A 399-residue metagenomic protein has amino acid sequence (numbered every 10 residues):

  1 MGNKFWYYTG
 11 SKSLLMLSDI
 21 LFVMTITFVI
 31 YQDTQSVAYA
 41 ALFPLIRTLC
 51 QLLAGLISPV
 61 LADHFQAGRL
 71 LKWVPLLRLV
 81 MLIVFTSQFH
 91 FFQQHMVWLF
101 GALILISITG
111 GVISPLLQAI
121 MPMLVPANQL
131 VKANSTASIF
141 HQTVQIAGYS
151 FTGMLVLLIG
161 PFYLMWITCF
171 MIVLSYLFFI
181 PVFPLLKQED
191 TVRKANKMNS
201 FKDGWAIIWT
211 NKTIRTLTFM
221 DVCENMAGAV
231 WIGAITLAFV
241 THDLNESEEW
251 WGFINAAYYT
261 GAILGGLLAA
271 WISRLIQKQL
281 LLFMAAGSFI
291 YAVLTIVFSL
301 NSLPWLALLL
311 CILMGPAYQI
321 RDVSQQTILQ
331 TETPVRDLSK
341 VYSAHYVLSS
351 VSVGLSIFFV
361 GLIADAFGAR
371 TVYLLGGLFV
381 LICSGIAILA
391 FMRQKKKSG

Functional and structural regions predicted by a protein language model:
M1-F5, L185-F219: Juxtamembrane intracellular "pre-TM" segments in multi-pass secondary transporters
K4-K12, A40, L71, L99 (+3 more regions): Hydrophobic alpha-helix/TM-entry signal in multi-pass membrane transporters
Y7-V23, I46-V60, Q66-A67, L71-R78 (+6 more regions): Substrate-agnostic recognition of the 12-TM MFS/MFS-like secondary transporter fold
F22, Q35-P44, S135, E248-N255 (+1 more regions): Small-residue hotspots at the loop-to-helix junctions and early N-terminal turns of transmembrane alpha-helices
T27, L82-F89, T152-V156, S175-F183 (+5 more regions): Structural signal for membrane-spanning alpha-helices in multi-pass inner-membrane proteins, emphasizing helix cores
L53-I57, H64, L70, V74 (+3 more regions): C-terminal transmembrane bundle of multi-pass solute transporters/carriers
M96-G101, S107, K132-Q188, A256 (+4 more regions): Hydrophobic alpha-helical transmembrane segments
I159-W166, A206-G266: A single, central transmembrane helix in multi-pass transporters
